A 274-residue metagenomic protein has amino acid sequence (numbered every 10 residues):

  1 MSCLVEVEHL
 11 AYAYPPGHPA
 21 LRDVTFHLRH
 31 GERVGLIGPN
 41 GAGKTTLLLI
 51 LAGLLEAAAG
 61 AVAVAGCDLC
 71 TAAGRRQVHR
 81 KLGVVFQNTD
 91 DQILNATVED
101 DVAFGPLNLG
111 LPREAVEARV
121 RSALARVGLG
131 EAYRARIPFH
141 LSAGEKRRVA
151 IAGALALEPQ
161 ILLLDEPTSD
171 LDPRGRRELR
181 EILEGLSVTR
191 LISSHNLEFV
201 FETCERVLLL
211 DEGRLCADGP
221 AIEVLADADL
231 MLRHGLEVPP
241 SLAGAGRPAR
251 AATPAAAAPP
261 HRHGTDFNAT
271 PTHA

Functional and structural regions predicted by a protein language model:
A52: Helix-to-loop junction immediately C-terminal to a conserved catalytic motif
A61-Q77: ABC ATPase NBD Q-loop/coupling interface
E114-A132: Conserved ABC ATPase "signature" region
I137-L141, E145: Conserved ABC ATPase signature
S194-H195: H-loop/switch region of ABC-family ATPase nucleotide-binding domains
V200-E202: A short, surface-exposed alpha-helical micro-motif characterized by mixed small hydrophobic and charged/polar residues
